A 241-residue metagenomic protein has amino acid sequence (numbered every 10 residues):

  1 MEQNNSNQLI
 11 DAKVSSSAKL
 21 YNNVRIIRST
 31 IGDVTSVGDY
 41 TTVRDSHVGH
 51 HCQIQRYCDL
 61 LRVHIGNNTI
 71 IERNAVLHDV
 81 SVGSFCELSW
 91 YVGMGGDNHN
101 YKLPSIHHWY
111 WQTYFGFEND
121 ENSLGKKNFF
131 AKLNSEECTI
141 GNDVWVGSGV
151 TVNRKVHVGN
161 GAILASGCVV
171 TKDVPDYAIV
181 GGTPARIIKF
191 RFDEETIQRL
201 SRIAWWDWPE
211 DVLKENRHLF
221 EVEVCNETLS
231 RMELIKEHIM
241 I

Functional and structural regions predicted by a protein language model:
E2-L9, K19-V156: Flexible, glycine/small-residue-enriched loop-and-beta-strand segment within the central core of proteins
N98-N100, V174, F190-R191: Conserved catalytic-core motifs of eukaryotic protein kinase domains, centered on the activation segment
V152-G159, C168-T171: Beta-rich strand-turn-strand
G159-A162, P175-Y177: Conserved catalytic segment of ABC-fold P-loop ATPases
I203-D211: C-terminal boundary and immediately downstream tail of ABC-type ATPase nucleotide-binding domains
E221-I241: C-terminal amphipathic helix plus adjacent low-complexity, charged tail appended to glycosyltransferase catalytic
